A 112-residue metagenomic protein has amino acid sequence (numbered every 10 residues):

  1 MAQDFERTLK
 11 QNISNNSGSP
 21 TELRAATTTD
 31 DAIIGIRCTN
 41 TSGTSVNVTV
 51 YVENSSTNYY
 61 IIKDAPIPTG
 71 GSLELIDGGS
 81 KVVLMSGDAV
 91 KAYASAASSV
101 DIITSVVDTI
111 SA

Functional and structural regions predicted by a protein language model:
M1, L9-Q11, Y51-E53, I62-P68: A broad, low-specificity signal for short, low-complexity segments enriched in glycine/proline and polar/charged
M1-D31, G35, T39, Y93-A112: C-terminal interaction-tip segments
T21, V46, Y60-K63, V100: Short beta-strand segments
D31-I33, S45, M85-G87: Short connector loops at helix/strand junctions that flank enzyme active sites, especially segments positioning acidic
T41-G43: Short, acidic/polar linear motifs in exposed loop/turn regions
V50-N54, T104-V106: Conserved aromatic beta-strand anchor motif in extracellular beta-sandwich/beta-rich domains
S55-A89: Intrinsically disordered, low-complexity Pro/Gly/Ser/Thr-rich segments with frequent PxxP/GP/PP motifs and embedded
